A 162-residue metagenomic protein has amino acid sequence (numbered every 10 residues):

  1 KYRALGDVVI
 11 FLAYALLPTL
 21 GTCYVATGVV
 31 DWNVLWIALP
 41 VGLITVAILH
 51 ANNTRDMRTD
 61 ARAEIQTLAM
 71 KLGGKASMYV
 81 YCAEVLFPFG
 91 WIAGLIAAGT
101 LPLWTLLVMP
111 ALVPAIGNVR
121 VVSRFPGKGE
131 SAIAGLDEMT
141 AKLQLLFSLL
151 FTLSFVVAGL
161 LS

Functional and structural regions predicted by a protein language model:
K1-Y14, M57-A83, V119-T152: Interhelical loop and helix-boundary elements at the membrane-water interface of polytopic inner-membrane proteins
V8-M57, A61-A63, K75-M78: Functional transmembrane core segments of multi-pass inner-membrane proteins
P18, T22, I44-I48, P88-W91 (+2 more regions): Alpha-helical transmembrane segments of multipass membrane proteins
P18-L39, G90-W104, T152-S162: Helix-coil boundary and interhelical linker segments in multi-pass alpha-helical membrane proteins
L20, Q66-A69, L86, V157: Residues in and immediately flanking transmembrane alpha helices
N33, V85-K128: Transmembrane helix-loop-helix
L49, D60, E64, T105 (+1 more regions): Short, functionally important structural connectors and interaction interfaces within domains
